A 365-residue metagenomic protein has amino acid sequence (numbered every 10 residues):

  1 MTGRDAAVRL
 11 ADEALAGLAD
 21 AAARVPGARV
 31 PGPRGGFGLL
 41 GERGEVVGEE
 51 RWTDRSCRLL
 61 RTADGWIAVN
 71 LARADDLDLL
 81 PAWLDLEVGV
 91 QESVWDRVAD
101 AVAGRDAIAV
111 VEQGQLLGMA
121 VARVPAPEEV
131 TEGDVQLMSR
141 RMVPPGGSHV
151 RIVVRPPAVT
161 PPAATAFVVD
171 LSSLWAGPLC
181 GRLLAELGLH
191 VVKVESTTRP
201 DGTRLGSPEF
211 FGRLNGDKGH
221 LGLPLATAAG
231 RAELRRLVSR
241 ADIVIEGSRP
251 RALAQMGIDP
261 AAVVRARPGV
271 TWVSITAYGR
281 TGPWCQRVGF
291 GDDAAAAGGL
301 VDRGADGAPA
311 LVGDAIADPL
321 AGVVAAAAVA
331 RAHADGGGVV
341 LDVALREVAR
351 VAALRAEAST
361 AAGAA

Functional and structural regions predicted by a protein language model:
M1-G202, P208, A228-I243, P260-T281 (+4 more regions): Acyl-CoA thioester-binding alpha/beta core of soluble enzymes
G188, D217-K218, A241, F290: Short, well-ordered alpha-helix to beta-strand connector turns
P208-A226, A296: N-terminal glycine-rich dinucleotide-binding loop that anchors FAD/FMN and/or NAD(P) in oxidoreductases
G212-R213, V264, W284-Q286: Short glycine-biased active-site loop of nucleotidyltransferases that positions the nucleotide triphosphate and helps
K218, L311-D314: Short beta-alpha connecting loops at secondary-structure transitions that line or flank enzyme active sites
A226, R249-A252, A277-Y278: Short glycine-rich anion-binding loops that position phosphate/pyrophosphate groups of nucleotides and phosphorylated
R231, S248-D259, G282-W284: Glycine/threonine-rich flexible loop motifs
G282-D292: Histidine-centered active-site microenvironments of extracellular/periplasmic hydrolases and transferases
